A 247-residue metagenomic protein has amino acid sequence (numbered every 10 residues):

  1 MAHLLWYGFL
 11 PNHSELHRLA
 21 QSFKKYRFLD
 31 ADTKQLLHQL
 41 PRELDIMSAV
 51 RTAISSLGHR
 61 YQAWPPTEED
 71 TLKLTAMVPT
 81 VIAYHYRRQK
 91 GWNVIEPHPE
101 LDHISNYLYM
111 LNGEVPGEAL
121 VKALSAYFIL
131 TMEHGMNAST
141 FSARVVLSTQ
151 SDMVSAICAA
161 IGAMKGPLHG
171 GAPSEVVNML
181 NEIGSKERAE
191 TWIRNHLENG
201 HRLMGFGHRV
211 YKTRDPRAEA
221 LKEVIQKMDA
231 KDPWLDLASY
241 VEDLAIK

Functional and structural regions predicted by a protein language model:
M1-K247: Hydrophobic alpha-helical bundle cores within soluble ligand-binding/oligomerization subdomains
